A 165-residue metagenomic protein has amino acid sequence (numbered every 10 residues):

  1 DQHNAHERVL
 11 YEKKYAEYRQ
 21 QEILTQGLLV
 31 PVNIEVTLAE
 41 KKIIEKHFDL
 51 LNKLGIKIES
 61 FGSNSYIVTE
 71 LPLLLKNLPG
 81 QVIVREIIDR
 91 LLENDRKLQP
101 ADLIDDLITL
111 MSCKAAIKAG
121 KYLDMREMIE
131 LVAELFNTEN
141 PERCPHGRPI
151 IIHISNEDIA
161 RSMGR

Functional and structural regions predicted by a protein language model:
D1-R165: Long, charged low-complexity intrinsically disordered regions
